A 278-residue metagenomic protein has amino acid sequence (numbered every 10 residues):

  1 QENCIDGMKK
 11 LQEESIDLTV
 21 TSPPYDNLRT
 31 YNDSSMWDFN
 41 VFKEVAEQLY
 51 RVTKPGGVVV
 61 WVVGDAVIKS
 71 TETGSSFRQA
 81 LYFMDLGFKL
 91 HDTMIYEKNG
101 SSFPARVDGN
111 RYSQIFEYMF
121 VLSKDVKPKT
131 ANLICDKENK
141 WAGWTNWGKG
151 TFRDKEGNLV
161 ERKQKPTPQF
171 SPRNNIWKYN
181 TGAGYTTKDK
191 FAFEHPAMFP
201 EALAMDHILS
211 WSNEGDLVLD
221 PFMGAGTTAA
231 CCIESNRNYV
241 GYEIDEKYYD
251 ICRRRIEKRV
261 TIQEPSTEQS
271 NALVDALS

Functional and structural regions predicted by a protein language model:
Q1-I251, K258-R259, L277-S278: Core catalytic lobe of class I
I256-S278: Positively charged, low-complexity nucleic-acid-binding target-recognition regions
